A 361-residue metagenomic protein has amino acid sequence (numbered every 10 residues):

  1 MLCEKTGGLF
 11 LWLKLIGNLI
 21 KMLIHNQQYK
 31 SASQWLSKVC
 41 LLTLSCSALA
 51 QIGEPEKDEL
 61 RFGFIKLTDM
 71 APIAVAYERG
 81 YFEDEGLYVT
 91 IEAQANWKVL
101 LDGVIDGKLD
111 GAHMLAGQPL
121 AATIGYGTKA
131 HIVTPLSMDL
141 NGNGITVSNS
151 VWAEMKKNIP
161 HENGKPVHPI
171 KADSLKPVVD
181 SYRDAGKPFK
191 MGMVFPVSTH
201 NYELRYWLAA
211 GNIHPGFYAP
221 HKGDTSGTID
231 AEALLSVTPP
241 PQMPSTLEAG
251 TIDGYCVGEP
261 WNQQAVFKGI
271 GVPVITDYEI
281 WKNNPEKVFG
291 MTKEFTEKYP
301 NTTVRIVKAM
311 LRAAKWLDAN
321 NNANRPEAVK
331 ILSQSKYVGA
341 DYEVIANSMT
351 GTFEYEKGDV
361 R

Functional and structural regions predicted by a protein language model:
M1-E4, G8-A32: N-terminal secretory signal peptides that target proteins for export/translocation
S33-L42: Sec-dependent signal peptide recognition, specifically the positively charged N-region followed immediately by
S45-S47: N-terminal signal peptide c-region/cleavage motif recognized by signal peptidases
I52-T238, T246-N283: Short, glycine-/small- and polar/acidic-enriched structural segments that line small-molecule recognition paths
V75-A76, N143-M155, P285-T303, W316-D318: A bilobed periplasmic-binding-protein/Venus flytrap-type ligand-binding module shared by bacterial periplasmic
R205, N262, V266, G290 (+2 more regions): Short, well-ordered alpha-helical packing segments
E297-R361: Secondary-structure end/capping motifs
